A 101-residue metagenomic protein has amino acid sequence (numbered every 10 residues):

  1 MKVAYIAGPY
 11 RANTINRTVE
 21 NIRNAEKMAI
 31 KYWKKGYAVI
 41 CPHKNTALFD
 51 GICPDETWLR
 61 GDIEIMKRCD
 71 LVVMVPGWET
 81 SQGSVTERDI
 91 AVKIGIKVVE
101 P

Functional and structural regions predicted by a protein language model:
M1-P101: Catalytic phosphate/metal-binding cores of nucleic-acid and nucleotide-processing enzymes, i.e., regions that mediate
